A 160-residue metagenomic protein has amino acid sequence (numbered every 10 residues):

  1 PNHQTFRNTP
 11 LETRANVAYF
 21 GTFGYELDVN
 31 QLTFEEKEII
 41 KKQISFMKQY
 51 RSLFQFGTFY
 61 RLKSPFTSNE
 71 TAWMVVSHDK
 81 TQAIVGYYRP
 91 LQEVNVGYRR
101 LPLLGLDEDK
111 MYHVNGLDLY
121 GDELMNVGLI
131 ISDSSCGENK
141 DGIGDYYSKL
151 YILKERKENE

Functional and structural regions predicted by a protein language model:
P1-E123, N139-I143: Active-site-proximal substrate-binding groove within the catalytic cores of carbohydrate-active enzymes
D122-E160: C-terminal beta-strand-rich structural cap/linker in extracellular carbohydrate-active enzymes
